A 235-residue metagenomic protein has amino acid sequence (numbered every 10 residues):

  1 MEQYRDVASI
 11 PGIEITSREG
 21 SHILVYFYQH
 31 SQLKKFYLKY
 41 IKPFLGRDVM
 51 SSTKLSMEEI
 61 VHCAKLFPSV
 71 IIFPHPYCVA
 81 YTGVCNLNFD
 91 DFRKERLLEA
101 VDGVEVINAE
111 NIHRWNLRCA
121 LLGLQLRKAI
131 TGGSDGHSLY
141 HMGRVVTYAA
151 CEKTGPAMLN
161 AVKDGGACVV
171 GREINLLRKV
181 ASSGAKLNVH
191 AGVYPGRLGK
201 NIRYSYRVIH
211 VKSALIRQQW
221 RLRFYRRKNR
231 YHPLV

Functional and structural regions predicted by a protein language model:
M1-E105, N201-L234: Extended substrate/RNA-proximal surfaces in nucleic-acid metabolism proteins
M1-Q3, R118-L122: Short, aromatic/basic amphipathic alpha-helical patches
E19-L24, T82-F92, R114-L117, L139-E152: Histidine/acidic-residue-rich catalytic or RNA/ligand-binding cores of hydrolases and nuclease-related proteins
L55, H113-R114: Residue-level recognition of alpha-helix initiation/capping sites
E58-V70, L121, L126-A129, S134-V235: C-terminal functional module detector
P76-V79, A109-N111, H137-S138: Short acidic/polar capping segments at secondary-structure boundaries
L87-N111, T147-K163: Structural recognition of alpha->loop->beta junctions
V104-H113, L122-G123, H141-M142: Acidic/histidine-rich catalytic cores of soluble enzymes
